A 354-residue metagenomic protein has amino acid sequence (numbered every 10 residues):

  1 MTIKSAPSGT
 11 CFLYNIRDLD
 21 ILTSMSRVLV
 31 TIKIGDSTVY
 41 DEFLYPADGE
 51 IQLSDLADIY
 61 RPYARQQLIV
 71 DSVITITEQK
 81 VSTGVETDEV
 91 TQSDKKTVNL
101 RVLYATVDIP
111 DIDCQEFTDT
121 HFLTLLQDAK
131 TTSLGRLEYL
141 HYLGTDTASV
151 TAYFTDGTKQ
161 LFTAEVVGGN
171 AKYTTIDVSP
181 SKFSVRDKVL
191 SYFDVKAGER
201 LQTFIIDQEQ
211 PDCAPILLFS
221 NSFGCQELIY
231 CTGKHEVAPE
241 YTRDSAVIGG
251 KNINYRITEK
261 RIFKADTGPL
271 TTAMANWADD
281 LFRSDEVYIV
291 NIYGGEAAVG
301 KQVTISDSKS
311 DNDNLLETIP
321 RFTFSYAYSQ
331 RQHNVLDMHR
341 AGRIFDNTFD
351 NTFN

Functional and structural regions predicted by a protein language model:
M1-C213: Preference for solvent-exposed, low-hydrophobicity sequence contexts
T2-L13, L137-L143, K182, K196-N354: Extracellular/virion structural assembly segments
